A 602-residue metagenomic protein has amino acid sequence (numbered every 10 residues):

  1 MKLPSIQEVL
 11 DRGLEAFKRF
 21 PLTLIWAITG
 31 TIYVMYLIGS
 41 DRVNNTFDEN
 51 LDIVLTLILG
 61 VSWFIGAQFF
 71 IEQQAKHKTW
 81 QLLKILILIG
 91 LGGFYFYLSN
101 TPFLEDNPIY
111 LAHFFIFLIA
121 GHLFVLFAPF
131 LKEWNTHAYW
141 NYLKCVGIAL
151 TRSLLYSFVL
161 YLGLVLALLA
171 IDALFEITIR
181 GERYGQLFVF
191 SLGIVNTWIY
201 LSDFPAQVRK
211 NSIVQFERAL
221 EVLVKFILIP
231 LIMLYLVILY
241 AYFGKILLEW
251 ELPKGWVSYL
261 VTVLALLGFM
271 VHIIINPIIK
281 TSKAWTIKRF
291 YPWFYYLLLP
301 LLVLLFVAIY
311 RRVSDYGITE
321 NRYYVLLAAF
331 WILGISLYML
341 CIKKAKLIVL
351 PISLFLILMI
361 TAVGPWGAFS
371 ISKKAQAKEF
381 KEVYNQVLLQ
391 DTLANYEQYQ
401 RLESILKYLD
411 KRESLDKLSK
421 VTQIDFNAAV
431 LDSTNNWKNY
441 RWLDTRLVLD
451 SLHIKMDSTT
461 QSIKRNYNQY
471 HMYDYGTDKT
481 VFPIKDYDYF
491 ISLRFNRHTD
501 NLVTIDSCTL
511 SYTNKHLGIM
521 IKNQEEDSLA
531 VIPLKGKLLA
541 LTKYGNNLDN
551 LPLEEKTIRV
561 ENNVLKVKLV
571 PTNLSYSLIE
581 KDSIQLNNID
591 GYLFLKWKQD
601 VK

Functional and structural regions predicted by a protein language model:
M1-A75: N-terminal signal-anchor module of multipass membrane proteins
L37-L55, A75-K78, N100-F115, A173-L187 (+3 more regions): Membrane-helix interface and helix-disruption motif detector
L57-I65, I116-L131, Y156-V165, F188-P205 (+3 more regions): Hydrophobic cores of alpha-helical transmembrane segments in multi-pass inner/ER membrane proteins, independent
I71-I85, F96-V195, S202-V224: Membrane-interface helix-loop-helix junctions at boundaries between adjacent transmembrane segments
G163, R289-I342: Membrane-embedded alpha-helical segments of integral membrane proteins
K346-A368: Internal/C-terminal transmembrane anchor helices
T361-N385: Hydrophobic alpha-helical transmembrane segments in integral membrane proteins
Q390-K602: Extracytosolic and intramembrane catalytic regions of membrane-associated proteins in envelope/secretory systems
